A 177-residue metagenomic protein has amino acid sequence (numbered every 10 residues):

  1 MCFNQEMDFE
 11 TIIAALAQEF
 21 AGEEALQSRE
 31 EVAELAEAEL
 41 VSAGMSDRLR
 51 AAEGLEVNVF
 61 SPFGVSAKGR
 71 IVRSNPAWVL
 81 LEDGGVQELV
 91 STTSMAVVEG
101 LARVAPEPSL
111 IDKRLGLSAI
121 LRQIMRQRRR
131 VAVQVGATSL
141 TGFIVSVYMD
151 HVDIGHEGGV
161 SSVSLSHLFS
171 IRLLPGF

Functional and structural regions predicted by a protein language model:
M1-K68, V72-F177: Short glycine-rich, low-complexity segments
